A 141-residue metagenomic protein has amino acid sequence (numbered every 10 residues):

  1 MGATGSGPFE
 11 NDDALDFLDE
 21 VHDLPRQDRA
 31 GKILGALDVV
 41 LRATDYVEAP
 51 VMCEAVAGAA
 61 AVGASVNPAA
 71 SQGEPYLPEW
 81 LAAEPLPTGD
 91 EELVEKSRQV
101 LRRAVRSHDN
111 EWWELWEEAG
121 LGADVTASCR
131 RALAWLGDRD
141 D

Functional and structural regions predicted by a protein language model:
M1-V47: Short terminal alpha-helical segments
A14-L18, A55-V62, E114, E118 (+1 more regions): Amphipathic alpha-helical elements of HEAT/ARM-like alpha-solenoid repeat scaffolds that form extended
E20, K32, A36, Y76 (+4 more regions): Charge-rich, solvent-exposed alpha-helical interaction surfaces
L24, A43, S65-P68, A104 (+1 more regions): Residue-level signature of the C-terminal ends
L24, D28-G31, C53, T88 (+3 more regions): Alpha-helix boundary/N-cap detector
G35-N67: Short, well-structured hydrophobic secondary-structure segments
A57-E114: Amphipathic protein-protein interaction modules
L93-D141: Low-complexity intrinsically disordered segments
